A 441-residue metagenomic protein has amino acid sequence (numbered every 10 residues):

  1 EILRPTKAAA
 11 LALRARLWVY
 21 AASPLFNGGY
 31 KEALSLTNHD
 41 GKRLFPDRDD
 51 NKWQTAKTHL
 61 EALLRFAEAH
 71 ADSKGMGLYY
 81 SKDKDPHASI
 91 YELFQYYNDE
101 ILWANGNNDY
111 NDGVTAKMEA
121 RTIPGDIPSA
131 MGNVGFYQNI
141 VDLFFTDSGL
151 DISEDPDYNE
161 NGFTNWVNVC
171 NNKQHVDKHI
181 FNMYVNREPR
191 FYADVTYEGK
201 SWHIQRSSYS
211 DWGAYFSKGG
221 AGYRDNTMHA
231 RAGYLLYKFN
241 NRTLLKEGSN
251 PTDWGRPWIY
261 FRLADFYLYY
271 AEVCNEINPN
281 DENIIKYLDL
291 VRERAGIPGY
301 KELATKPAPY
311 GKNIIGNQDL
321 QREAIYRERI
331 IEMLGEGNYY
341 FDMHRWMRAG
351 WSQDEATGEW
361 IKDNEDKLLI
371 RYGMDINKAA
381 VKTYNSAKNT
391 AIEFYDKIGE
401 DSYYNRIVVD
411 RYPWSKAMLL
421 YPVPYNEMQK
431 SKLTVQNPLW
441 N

Functional and structural regions predicted by a protein language model:
L17-G29, E276-P279: Short coil/turn linking the two alpha-helices of tandem helical-hairpin repeats
L25-Q54: Short coil/linker segments at helix-helix boundaries
N38-D40, P46, L64-R65, Y80-T146 (+4 more regions): Long, intrinsically disordered, low-complexity segments
N51, I277-I284: Structural helix-adjacent loops and short alpha-helical linkers that scaffold large soluble proteins
E119, T164-R262, W440-N441: Flexible, polar/acidic helix-loop-strand segments at domain edges
